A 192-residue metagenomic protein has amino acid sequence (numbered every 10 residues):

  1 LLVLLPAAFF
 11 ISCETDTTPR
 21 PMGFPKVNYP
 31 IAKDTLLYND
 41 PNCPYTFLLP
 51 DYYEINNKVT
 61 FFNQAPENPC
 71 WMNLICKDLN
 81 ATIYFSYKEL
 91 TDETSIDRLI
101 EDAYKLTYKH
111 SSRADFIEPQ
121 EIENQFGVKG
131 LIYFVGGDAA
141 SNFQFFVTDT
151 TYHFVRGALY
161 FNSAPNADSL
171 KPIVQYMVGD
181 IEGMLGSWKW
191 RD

Functional and structural regions predicted by a protein language model:
L1-L4: Sec-dependent signal peptide recognition, specifically the positively charged N-region followed immediately by
F9-S12: C-terminal motif of bacterial Sec signal peptides marking the signal peptidase cleavage site
T17-P21, D115-D192: Short, well-structured beta-strand
P21-N42: Post-signal peptide N-terminal segment of mature Sec-exported envelope proteins
N42-E101: Secretory pathway targeting signatures of secreted, lumenal, and periplasmic proteins
F47, D51, E101, K105 (+2 more regions): Solvent-exposed, polar/charged alpha-helical surfaces in well-ordered, non-transmembrane soluble domains, broadly
D51-N63, Y108-I122: Short secondary-structure junctions
N56, L106-K109, M184-S187, R191: Structured segments of extracytoplasmic/periplasmic soluble domains in secreted or envelope-associated proteins
